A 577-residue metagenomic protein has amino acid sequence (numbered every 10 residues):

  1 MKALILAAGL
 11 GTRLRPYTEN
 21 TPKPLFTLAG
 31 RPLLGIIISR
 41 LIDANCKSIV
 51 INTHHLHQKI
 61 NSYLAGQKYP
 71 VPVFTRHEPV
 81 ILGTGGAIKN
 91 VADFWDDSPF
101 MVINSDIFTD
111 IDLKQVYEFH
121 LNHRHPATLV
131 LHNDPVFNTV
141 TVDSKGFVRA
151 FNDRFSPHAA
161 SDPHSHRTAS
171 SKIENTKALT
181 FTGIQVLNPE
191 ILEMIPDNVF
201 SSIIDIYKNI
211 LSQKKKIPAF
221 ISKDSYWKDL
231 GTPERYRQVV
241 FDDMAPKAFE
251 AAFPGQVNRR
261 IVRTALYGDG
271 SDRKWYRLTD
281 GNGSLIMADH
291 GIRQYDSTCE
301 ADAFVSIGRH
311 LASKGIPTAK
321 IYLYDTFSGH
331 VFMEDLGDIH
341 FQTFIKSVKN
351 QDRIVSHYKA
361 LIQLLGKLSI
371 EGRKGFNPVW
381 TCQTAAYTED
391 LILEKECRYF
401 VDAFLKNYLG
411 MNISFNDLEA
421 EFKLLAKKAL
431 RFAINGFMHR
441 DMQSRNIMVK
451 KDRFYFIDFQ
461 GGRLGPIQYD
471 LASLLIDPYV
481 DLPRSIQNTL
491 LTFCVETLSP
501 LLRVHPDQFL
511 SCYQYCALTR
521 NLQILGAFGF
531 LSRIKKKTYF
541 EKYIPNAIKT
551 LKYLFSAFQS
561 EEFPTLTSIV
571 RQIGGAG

Functional and structural regions predicted by a protein language model:
M1-E19: N-terminal nucleotide-binding beta1-loop-alpha1 segment
K2-I5, T27, R31-N104, F108 (+2 more regions): Conserved N-terminal catalytic core of the sugar/cofactor nucleotidyltransferase
P99-I103, F108, L113-L121, H132-P135 (+1 more regions): Catalytic-core segments of class I nucleotidyltransferases/pyrophosphorylases that form NMP-activated intermediates
F220-H330, I339, G436, K451-R453 (+1 more regions): Conserved NTP-binding catalytic cores of kinases and kinase-like/nucleotidyltransferase enzymes across multiple kinase
A265, D272-T279, I286-M287, L368 (+2 more regions): Active-site acidic catalytic loop and adjacent metal/ATP-binding pocket of ATP-dependent phosphoryl transfer enzymes
Y276-K395, Y399, K406-L409, R431: ATP-binding pocket architecture of kinase catalytic cores
R398-Y408, I467-R503, Y515-K535, A547-L554: Active-site activation/catalytic loop segments of kinase-like enzymes and analogous catalytic loops in related
G526-G577: ATP/Mg2+ or Mg2+-diphosphate-binding catalytic cores that bind nucleotide phosphates or diphosphates via glycine-rich
